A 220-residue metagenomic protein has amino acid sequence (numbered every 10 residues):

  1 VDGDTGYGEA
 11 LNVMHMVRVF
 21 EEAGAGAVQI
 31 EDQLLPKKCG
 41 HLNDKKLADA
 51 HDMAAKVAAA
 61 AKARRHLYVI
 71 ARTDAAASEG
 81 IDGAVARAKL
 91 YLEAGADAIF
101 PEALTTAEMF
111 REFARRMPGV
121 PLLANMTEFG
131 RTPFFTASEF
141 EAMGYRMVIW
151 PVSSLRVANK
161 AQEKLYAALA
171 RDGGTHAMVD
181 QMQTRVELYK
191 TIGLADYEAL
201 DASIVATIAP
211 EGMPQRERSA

Functional and structural regions predicted by a protein language model:
V1-W150, R156-A167, Y197, I204-R218: Alpha/beta enzyme core
L169-A220: Flexible C-terminal active-site loop/helix
